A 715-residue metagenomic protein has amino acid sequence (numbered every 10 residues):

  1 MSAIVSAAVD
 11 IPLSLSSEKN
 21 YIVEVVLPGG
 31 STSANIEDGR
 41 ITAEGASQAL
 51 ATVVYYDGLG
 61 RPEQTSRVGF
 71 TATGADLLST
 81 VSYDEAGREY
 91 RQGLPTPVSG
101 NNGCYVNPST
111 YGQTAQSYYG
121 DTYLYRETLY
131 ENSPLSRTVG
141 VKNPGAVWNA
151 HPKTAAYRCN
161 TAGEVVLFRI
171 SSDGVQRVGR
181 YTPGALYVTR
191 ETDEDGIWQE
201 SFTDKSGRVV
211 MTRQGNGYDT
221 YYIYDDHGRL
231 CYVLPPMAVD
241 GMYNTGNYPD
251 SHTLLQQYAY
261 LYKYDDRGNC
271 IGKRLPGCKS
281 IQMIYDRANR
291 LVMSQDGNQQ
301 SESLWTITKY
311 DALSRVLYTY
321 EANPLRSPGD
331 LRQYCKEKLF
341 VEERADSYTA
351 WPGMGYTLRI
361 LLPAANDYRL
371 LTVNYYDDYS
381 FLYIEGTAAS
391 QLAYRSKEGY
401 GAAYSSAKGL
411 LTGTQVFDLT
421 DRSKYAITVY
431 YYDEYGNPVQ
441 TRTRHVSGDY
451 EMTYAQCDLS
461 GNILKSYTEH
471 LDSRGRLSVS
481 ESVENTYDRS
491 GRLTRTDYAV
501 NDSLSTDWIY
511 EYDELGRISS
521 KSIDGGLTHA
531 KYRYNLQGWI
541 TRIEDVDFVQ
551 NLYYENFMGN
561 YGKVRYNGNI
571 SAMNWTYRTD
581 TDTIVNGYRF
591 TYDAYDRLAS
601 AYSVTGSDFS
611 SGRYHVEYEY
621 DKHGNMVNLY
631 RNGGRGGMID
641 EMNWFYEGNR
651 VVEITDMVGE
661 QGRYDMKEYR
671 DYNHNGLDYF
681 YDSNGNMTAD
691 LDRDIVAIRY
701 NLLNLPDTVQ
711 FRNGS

Functional and structural regions predicted by a protein language model:
I4-L691, I695-Y700, L705-Q710, S715: Beta-strand elements of repeat-based all-beta scaffolds
